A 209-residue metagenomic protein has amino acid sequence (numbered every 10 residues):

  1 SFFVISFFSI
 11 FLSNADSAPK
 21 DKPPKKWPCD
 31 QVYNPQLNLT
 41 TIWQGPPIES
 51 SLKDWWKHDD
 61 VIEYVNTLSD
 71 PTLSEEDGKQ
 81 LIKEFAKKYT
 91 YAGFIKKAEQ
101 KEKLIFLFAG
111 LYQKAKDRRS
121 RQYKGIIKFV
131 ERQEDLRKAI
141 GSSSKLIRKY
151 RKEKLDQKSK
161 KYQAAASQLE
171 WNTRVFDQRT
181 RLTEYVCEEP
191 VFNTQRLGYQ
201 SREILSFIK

Functional and structural regions predicted by a protein language model:
S1-I10: Bacterial N-terminal signal peptides
F11-P19: Sec/Tat signal peptide C-region and signal peptidase I cleavage site
A18-K101: N-terminal Sec/ER secretory leader and immediately downstream segment of secreted/extracellular precursors
A92-K124: Short, charge-rich amphipathic alpha-helices with coiled-coil/heptad character
F94-K97, K128-A164: Amphipathic, heptad-repeat alpha-helices with coiled-coil/zipper character that mediate oligomerization and scaffolding
I126-F129, Q133-S143, I147, L169 (+4 more regions): Long amphipathic alpha-helices with heptad-repeat character, especially coiled-coil-forming segments used
D156-K209: Alpha-helical oligomerization segments
